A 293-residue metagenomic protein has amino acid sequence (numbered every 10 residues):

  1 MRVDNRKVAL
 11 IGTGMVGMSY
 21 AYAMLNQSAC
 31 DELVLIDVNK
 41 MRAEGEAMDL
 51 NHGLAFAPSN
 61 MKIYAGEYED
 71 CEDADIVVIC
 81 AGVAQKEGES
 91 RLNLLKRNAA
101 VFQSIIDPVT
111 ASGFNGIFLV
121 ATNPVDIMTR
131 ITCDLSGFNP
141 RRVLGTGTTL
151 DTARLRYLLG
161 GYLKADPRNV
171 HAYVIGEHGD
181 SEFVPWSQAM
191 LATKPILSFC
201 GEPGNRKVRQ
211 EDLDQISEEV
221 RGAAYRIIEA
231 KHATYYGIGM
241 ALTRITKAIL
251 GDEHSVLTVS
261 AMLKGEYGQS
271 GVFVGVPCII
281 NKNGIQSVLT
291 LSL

Functional and structural regions predicted by a protein language model:
T13-G14: Glycine-rich Rossmann-fold phosphate-binding loop(s) that bind the pyrophosphate of adenine dinucleotide cofactors
G17-M18: N-terminal Rossmann-fold NAD(P) dinucleotide-binding loop
M24: Aromatic pocket-lining residues of Rossmann-like dinucleotide-binding sites
I36-A74, E89: Conserved N-terminal Rossmann-fold NAD(P) cofactor-binding segment
A81-V83: Conserved NAD(P)H cofactor-binding loop of Rossmann-fold oxidoreductase domains
R91-R156: Rossmann-like NAD(P)(H) cofactor-binding subdomain of soluble oxidoreductases
S136-R142, D151-L293: C-terminal substrate-binding/catalytic lobe of Rossmann-fold NAD(P)-dependent dehydrogenases
